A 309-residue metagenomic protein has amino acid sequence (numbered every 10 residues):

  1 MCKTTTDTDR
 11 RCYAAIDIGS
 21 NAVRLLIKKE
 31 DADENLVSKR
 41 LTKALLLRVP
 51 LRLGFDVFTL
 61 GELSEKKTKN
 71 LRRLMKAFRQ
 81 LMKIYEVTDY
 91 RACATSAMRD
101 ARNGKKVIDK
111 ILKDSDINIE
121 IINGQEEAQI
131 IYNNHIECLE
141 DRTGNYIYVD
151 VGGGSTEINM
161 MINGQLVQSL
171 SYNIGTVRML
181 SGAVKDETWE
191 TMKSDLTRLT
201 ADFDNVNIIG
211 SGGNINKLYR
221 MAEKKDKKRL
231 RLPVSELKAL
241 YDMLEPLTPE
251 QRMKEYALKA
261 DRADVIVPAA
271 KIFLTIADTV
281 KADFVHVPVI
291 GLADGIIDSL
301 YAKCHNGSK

Functional and structural regions predicted by a protein language model:
M1-D7: Short, Gly/Pro- and small/polar-rich lid/capping loops
T8-A14: Extreme N-terminal starter segment of soluble prokaryotic enzymes
Y13, I27, D56-T88, T95-I108 (+3 more regions): Helical "lid/coupling" subdomains associated with nucleotide-phosphate turnover
I16, R24-L26, T42: General N-terminal leader/first-domain-start detector
D17-A22, V149-S155, S211-N214: A short acidic Gly-Thr/Ser loop motif
K29-L36: Short loop/turn segments immediately following beta-strands, especially the blade-tip and inter-blade linker loops
L36-R52, V57, R73-K76, K83: Conserved ATP-binding subdomain of kinase catalytic cores across diverse folds
